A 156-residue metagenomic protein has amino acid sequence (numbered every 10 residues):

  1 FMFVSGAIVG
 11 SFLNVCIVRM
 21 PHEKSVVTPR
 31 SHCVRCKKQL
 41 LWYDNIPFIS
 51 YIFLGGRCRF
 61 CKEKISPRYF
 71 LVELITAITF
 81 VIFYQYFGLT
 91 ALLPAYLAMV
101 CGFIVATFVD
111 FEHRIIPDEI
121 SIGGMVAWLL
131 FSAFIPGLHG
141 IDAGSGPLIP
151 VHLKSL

Functional and structural regions predicted by a protein language model:
M2, A98-V109, H113-L156: Functional transmembrane core segments of multi-pass inner-membrane proteins
G10, R68-V72, I116-I120: Membrane-interface loop-to-helix entry segments
S11-Y69: Membrane-proximal soluble regions of multi-pass membrane proteins
L13, I17, T79, F83 (+4 more regions): Alpha-helical membrane-inserting segments
G56, I75-V81, C101-V105: Hydrophobic, membrane-inserted alpha-helices
Y69-T76, A95-A98: Short hydrophobic alpha-helical membrane-embedded segments
Q85-A95: Transmembrane helix-loop-helix
